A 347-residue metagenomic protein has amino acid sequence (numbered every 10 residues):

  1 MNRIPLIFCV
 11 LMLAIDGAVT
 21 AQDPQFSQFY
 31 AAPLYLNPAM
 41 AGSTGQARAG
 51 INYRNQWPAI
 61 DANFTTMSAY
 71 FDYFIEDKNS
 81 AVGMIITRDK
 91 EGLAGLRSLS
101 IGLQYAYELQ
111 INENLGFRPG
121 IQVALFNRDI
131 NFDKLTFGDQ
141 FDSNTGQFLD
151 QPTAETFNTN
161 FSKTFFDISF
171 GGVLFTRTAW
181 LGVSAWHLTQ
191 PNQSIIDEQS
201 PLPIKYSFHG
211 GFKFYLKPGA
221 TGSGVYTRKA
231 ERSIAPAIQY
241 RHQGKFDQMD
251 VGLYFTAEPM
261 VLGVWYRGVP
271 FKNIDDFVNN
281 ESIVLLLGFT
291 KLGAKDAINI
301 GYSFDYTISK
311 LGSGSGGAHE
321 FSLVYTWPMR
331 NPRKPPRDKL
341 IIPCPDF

Functional and structural regions predicted by a protein language model:
M1-P5, I111-E113: Positively charged n-region of N-terminal signal peptides that target proteins for export
I4-I15: Sec-dependent N-terminal signal peptides
I15-A21: Sec/Tat signal peptide C-region and signal peptidase I cleavage site
Q22-F347: Subset of outer-membrane beta-barrel
